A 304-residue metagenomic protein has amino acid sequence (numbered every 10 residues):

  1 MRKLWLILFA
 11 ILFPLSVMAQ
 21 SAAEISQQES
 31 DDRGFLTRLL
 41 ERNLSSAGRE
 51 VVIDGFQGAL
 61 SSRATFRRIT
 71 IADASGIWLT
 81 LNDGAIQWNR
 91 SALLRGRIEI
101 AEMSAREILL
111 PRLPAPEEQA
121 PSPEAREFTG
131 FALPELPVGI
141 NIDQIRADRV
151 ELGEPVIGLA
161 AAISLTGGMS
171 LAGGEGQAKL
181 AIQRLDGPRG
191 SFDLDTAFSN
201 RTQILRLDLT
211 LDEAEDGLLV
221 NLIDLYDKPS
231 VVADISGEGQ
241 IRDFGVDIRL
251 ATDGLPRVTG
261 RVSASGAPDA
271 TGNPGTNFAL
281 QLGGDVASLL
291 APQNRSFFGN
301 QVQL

Functional and structural regions predicted by a protein language model:
W5-S16: Bacterial N-terminal signal peptides
A19-E29, R112, G266, N273: Compositionally biased, proline/threonine/alanine/serine-rich low-complexity intrinsically disordered stretches
Q20-V52, L60, N89-S91, L136: Extracellular/lumenal and peripheral-membrane lipid-interaction modules
G48-E50, S75-W88, S122-F128, G153-G168 (+6 more regions): Amphipathic hydrophobic-ligand
V52-E151, G190: Flexible beta-edge/linker motif
R63, R68-T70, E102-E117, D143-R149 (+2 more regions): Small-residue helix/turn framework positions
L93-R97, D269-P274: Short loop/turn motifs that connect adjacent beta-strands in outer-membrane beta-barrel proteins
